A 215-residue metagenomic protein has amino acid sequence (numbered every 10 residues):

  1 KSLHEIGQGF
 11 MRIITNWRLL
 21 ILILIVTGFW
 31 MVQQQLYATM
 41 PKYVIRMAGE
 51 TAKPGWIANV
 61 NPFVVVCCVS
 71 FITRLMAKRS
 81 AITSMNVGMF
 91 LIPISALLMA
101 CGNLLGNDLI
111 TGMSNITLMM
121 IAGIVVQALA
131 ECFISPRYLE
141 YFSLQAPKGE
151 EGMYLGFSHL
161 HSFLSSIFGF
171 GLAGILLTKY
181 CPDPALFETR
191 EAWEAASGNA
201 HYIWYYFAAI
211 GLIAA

Functional and structural regions predicted by a protein language model:
K1-L22: Juxtamembrane intracellular "pre-TM" segments in multi-pass secondary transporters
W17-A58: Extracytoplasmic gate region of multi-pass secondary transporters
V44, C132-P147: Intracellular juxtamembrane helix-capping segments at the cytosolic ends of symmetry-related transmembrane helices
I45-V66, V87, L118-A122, M153 (+1 more regions): Loop-to-transmembrane helix entry
C67-V87: Helix-to-loop junctions at the C-terminal end of transmembrane segments in multipass secondary transporters
F90-G112: C-terminal ends and interior cores of transmembrane alpha-helices in multi-pass membrane transporters/permeases
L109-I134: Hydrophobic core of transmembrane alpha-helices in multi-pass small-molecule transporters, especially MFS/SLC-type
I175-G211: A membrane-interface helix-boundary motif in multi-pass transporters
